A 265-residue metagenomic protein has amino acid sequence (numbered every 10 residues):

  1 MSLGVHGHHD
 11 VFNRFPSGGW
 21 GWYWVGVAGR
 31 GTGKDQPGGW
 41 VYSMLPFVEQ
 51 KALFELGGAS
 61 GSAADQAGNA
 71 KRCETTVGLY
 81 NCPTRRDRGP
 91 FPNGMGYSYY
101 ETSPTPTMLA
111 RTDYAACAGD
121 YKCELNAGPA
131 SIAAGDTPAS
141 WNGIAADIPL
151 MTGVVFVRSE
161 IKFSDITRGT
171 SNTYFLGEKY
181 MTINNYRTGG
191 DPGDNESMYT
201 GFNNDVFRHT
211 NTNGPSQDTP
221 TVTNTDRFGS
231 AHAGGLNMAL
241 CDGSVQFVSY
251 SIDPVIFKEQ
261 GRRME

Functional and structural regions predicted by a protein language model:
M1-E265: Internal low-complexity, small-residue/proline-rich segments
